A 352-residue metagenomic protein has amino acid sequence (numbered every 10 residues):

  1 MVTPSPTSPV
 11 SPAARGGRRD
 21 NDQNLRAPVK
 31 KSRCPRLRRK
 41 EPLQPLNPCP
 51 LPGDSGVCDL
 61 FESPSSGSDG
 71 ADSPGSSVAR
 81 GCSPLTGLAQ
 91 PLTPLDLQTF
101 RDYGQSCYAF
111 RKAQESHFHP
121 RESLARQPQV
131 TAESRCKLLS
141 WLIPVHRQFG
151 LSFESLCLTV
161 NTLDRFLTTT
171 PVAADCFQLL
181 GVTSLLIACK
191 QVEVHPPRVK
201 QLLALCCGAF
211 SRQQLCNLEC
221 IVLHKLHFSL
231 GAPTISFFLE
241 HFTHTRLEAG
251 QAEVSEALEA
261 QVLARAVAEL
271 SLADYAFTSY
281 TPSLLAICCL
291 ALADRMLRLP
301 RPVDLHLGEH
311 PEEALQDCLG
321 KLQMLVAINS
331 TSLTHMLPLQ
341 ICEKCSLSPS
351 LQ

Functional and structural regions predicted by a protein language model:
M1-V182, L186-Q352: Acidic, serine/threonine-rich low-complexity regulatory regions at protein termini of eukaryotic cell-cycle
